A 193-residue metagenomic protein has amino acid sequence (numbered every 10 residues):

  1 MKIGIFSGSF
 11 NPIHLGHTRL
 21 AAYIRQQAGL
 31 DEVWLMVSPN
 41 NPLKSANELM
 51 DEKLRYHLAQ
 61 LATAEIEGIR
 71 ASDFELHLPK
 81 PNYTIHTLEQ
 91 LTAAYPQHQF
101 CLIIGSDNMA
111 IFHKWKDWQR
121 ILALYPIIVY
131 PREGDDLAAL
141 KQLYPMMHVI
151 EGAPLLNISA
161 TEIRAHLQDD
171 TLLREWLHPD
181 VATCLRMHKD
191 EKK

Functional and structural regions predicted by a protein language model:
M1-K193: Nucleotidyltransferase catalytic core that binds NTPs
